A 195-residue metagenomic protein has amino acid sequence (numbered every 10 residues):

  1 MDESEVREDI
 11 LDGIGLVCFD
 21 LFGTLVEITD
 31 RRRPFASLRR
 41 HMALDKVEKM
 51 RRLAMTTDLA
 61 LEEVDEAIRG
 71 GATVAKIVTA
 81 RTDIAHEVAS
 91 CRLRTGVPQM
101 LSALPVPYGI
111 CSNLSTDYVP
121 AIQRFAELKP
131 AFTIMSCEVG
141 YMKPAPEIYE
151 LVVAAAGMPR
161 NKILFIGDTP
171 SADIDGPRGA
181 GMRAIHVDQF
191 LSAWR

Functional and structural regions predicted by a protein language model:
M1-V17, E27, T73-A75, T95-P98 (+1 more regions): Asp-based, Mg2+/Mn2+-dependent phosphohydrolase catalytic module
D2-R52: Active-site neighborhood of HAD-like aspartate-dependent phosphohydrolases
G23-L25, E87-V88, V139: Short histidine/acidic/glycine/proline-rich micro-motifs that form metal- and phosphate-coordinating active-site loops
P34, A60-V64, I148-Y149: Hydrophobic alpha-helical packing elements
R39, D65-R69, Q123, V153: Hydrophobic alpha-helix position signal
M42-D83: A metal-dependent, Asp-based hydrolase signature
K49, A89, P144: Conserved acidic
R81-C91: Surface-exposed cleft-lining segments at the edges of enzyme active sites
